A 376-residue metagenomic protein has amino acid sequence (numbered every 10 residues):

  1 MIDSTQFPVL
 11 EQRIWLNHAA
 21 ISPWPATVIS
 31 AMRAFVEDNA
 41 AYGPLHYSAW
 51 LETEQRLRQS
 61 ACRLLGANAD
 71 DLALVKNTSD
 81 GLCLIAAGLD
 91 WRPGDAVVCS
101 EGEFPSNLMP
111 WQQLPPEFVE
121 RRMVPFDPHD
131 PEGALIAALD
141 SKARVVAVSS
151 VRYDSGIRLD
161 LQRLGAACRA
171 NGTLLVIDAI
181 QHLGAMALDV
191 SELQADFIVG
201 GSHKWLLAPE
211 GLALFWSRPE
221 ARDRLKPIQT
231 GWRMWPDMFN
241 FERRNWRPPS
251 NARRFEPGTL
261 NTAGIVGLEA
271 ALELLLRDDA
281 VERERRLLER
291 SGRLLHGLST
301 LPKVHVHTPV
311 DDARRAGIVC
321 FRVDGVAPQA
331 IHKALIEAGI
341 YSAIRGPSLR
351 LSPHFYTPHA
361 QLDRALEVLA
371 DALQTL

Functional and structural regions predicted by a protein language model:
M1-L376: Pyridoxal 5′-phosphate
